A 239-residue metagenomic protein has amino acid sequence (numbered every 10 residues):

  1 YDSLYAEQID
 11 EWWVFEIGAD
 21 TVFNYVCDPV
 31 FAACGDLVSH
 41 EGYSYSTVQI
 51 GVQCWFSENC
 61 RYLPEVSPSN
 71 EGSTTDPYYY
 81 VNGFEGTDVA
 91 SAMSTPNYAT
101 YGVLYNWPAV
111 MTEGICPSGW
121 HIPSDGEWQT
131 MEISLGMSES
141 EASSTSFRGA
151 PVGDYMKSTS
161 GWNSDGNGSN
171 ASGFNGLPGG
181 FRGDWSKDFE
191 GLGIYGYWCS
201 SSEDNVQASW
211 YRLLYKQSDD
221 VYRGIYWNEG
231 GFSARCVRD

Functional and structural regions predicted by a protein language model:
Y1-D2, C199: Surface-exposed interfaces of beta-sheet-rich extracellular modules
D2-F23: Extended, polar beta-sheet/loop recognition surfaces of beta-rich domains that mediate binding to diverse ligands
D20-D239: Conserved positions within compact, well-structured domain cores
